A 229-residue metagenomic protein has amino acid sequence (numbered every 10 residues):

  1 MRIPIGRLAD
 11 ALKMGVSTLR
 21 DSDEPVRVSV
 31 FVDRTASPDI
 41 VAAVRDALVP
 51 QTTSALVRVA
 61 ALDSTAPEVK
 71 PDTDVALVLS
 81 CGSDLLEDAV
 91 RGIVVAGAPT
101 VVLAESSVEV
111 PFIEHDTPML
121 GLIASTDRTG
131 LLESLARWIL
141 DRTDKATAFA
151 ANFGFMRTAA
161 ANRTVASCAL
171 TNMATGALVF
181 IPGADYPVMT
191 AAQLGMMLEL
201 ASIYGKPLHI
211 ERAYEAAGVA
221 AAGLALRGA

Functional and structural regions predicted by a protein language model:
M1-A61: Extended, compositionally biased accessory segments flanking or bridging domains
R20-P25, E68-D74, V94-A96: Flexible, charged surface loops at secondary-structure boundaries
V30-A36, V78-S83, L103-S107: Structural motif
I40, T53-D63, G97-A148: Canonical P-loop GTPase G-domain recognition
R45-D74, S80-R91: A short, well-structured beta->alpha microelement
T143-A160, T164: Active-site helix-to-loop segments that bind/position phosphate- or nucleotide-bearing substrates and donors across
A159-A229: Membrane-inserting effector segments that mediate pore formation, membrane fusion, or transient membrane insertion
